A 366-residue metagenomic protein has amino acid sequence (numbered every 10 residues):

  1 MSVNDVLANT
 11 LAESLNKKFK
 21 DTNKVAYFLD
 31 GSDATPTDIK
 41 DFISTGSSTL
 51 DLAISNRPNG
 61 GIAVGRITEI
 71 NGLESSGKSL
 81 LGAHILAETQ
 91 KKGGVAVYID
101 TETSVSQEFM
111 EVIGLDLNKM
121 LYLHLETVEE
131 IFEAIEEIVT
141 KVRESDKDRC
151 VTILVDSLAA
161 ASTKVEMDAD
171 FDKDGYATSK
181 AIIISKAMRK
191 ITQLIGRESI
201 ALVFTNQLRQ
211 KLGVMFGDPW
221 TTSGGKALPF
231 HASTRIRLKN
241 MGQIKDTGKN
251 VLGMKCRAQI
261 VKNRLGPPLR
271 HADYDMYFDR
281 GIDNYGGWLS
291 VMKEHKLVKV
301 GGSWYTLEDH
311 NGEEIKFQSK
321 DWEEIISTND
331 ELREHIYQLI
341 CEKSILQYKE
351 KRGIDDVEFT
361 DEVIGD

Functional and structural regions predicted by a protein language model:
V3-M120, I131-T140: The Walker A/P-loop phosphate-binding site
L50, I70, M110, D156 (+4 more regions): Residue-level signature of catalytic and energy-coupling elements of molecular machines, predominantly ATP/GTP-dependent
Q90-G93, I113-M120, A169-A177, P219-G224: A short alpha->loop->secondary-structure connector
V105, A161-S162, K211-L212: Catalytic P-loop NTPase motifs of RecA-like helicase/translocase cores
E126-S199: Phosphate-binding/switch loop-helix module in NTP-utilizing enzymes
E166, Q210-M215, G301-W304, T360: N-terminal cationic and glycine-rich segments that engage phosphates or anionic surfaces
A177-H295: Phosphate-binding/switch region of NTP-binding enzymes
V300-D366: Terminal-proximal interaction/regulatory segments of ATP-powered molecular machines
